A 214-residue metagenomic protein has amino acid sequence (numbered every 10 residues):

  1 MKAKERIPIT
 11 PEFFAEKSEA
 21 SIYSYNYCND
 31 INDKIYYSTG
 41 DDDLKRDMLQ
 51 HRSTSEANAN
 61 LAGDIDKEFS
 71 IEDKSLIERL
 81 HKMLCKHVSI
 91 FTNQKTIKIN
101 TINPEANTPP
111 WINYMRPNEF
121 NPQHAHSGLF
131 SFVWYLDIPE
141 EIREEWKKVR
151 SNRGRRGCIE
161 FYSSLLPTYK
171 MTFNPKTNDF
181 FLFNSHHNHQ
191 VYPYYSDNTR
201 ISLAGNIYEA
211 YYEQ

Functional and structural regions predicted by a protein language model:
M1-T101, W111, N118-N121: Non-heme Fe(II)/2-oxoglutarate
A62-E78, I97-A106, E145-R153, A204-E213: Short N-terminal helix-initiation segments at or just after the protein's N-terminus
A106-L182, Q190-Y192, N198-T199, N206-E213: Catalytic core of non-heme Fe(II) oxygenases with the double-stranded beta-helix
